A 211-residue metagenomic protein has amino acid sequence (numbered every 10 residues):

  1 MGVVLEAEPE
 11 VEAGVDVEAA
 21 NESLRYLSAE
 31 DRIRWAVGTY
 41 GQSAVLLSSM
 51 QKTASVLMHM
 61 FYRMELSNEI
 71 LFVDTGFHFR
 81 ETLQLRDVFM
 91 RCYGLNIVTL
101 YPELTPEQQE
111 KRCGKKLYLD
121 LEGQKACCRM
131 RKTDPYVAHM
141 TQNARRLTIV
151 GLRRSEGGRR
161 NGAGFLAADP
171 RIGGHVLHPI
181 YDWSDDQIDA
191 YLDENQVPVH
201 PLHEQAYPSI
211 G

Functional and structural regions predicted by a protein language model:
G2-G211: Nucleotide-activated chemistry modules centered on ATP-dependent adenylation/adenylyltransferase
